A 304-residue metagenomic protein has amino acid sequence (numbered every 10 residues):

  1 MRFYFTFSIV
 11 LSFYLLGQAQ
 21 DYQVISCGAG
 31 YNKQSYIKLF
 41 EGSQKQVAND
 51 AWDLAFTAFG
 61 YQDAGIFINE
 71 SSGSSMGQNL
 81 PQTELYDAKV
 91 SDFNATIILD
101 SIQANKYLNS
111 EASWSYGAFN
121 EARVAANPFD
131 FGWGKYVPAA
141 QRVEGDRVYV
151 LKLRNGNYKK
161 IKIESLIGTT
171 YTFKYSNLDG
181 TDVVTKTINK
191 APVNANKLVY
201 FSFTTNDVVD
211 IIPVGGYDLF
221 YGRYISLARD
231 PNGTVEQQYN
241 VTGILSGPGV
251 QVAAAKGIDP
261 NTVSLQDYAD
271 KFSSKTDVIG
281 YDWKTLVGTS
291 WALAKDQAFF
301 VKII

Functional and structural regions predicted by a protein language model:
M1-Q23: Bacterial Sec-dependent N-terminal signal peptides
Q20-I304: Surface-exposed, beta-sheet-biased, low-hydrophobicity segments with strongly acidic/polar composition
